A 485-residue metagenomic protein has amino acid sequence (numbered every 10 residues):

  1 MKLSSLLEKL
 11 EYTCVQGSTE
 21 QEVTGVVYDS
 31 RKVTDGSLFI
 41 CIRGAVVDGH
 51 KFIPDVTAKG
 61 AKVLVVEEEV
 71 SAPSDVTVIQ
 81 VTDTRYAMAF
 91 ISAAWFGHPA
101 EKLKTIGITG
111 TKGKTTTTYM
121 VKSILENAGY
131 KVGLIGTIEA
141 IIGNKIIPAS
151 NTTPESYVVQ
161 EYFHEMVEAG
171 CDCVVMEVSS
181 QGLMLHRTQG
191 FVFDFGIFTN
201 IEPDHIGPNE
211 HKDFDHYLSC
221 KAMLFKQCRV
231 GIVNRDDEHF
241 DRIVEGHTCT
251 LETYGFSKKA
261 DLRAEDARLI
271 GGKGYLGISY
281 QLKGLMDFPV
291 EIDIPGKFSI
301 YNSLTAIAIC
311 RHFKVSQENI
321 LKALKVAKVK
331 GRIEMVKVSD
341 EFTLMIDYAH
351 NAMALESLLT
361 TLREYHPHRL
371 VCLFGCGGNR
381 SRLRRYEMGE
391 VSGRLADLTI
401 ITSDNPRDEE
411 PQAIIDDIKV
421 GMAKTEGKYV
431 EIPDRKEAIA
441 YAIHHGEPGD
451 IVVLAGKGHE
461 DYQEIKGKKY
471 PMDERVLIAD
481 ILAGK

Functional and structural regions predicted by a protein language model:
M1-C14, D35-L38, T248, L285 (+1 more regions): ATP-dependent carboxylate-amine ligase
M1-F90, A94, K226, E238 (+7 more regions): N-terminal leader/targeting and accessory segments in enzymes
L7, V70-D75, A169, M184 (+2 more regions): Acidic, Mg2+-coordinating active-site environments of NTP-dependent enzymes
L7-L10, M88-R235, H239-H247, L304 (+1 more regions): Phosphate-binding loop of NTP-binding sites
R31, P54, S123, H164 (+5 more regions): Alpha-helical segments flanking ligand/cofactor-binding loops in enzyme cores
G44-A45, V70, S180-Q181, E202-H205 (+4 more regions): Short glycine-rich anion-binding loops that position phosphate/pyrophosphate groups of nucleotides and phosphorylated
K62-E68, G231-R235, L373-F374, D397-N405: Short internal beta-strands
V66-E67, T82, G136, V178 (+4 more regions): Short loop/edge segments at beta-strand edges and connector loops that shape dinucleotide/nucleotide cofactor-binding
